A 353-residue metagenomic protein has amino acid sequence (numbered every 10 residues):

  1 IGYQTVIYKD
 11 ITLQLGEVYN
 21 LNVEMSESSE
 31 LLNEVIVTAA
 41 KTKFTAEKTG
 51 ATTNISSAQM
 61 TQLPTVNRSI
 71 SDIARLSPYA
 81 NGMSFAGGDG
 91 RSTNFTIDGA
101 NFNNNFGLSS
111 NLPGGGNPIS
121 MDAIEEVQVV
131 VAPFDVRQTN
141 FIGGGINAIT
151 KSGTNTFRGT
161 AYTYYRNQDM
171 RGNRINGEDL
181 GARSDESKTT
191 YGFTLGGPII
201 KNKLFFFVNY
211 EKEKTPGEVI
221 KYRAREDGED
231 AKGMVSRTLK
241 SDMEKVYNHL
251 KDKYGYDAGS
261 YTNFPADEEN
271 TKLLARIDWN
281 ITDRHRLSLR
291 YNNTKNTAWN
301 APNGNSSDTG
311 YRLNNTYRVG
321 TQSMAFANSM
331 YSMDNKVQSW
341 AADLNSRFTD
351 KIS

Functional and structural regions predicted by a protein language model:
Q4-E24, L31-S152, G177-D179, G192-T194 (+1 more regions): Periplasmic N-terminal accessory/gating domains of Gram-negative outer-membrane beta-barrel systems
A39, A161-N167, V208-K212, L289-N293: Transmembrane beta-barrel strands of outer-membrane/channel proteins
I55-S56, L108-N111, Q128-V130, I175-D179 (+3 more regions): Extracytoplasmic loops and strand-loop junctions of Gram-negative outer membrane beta-barrel proteins
A86, V130, N147-I149, G196-P198 (+3 more regions): Transmembrane beta-barrel domains of outer membrane proteins
A123, I142-G144, T189-F193, T271-A275 (+1 more regions): Hydrophobic, lipid-facing positions within transmembrane beta-strands of outer-membrane proteins
K151-G153, I200-N202, T282-R284, T349: Outer-membrane beta-barrel channels and translocator barrels
E213-S353: Outer-membrane beta-barrel domain signature, strongest for Gram-negative TonB-dependent receptors and also present
